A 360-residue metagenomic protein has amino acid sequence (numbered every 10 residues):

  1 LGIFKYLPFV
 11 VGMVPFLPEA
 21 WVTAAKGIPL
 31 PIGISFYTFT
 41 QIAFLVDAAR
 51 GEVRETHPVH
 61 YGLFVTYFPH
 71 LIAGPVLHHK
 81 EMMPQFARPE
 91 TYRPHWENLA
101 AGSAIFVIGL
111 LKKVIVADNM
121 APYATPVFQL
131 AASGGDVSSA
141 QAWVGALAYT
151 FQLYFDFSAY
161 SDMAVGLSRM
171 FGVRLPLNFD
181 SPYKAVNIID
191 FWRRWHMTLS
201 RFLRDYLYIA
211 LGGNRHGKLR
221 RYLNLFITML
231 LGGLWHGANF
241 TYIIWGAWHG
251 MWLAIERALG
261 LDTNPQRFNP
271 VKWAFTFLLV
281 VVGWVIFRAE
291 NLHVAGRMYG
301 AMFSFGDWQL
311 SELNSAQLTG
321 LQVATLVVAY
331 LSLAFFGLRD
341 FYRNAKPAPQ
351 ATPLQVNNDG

Functional and structural regions predicted by a protein language model:
L1-A329, L333, G337-G360: Membrane-embedded transmembrane alpha-helical bundles that form the catalytic cores of multi-pass lipid-modifying
